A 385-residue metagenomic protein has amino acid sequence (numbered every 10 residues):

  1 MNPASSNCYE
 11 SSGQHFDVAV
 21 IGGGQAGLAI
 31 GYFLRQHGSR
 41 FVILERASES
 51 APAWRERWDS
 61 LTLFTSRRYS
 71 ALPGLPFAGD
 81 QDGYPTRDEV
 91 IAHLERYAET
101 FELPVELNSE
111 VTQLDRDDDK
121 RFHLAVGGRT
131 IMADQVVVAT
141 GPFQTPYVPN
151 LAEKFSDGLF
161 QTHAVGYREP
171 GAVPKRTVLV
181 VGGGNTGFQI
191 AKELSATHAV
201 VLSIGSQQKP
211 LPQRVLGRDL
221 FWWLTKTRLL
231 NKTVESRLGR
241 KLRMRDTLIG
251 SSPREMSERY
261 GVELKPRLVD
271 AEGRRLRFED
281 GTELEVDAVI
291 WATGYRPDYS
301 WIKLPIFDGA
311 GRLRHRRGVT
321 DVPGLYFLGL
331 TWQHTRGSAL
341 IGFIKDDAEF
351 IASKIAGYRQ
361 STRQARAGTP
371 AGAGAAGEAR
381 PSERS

Functional and structural regions predicted by a protein language model:
N2-A47, A51-A53, D82-S385: Flavin (primarily FAD) cofactor-binding/catalytic cores of flavoenzymes
E49-G74: Redox-cofactor-proximal catalytic regions of oxidoreductases
L72-P76, G329-T331: A short small-residue
P76-D82: A short acidic, helix-capping loop that chelates divalent metal ions and anchors anionic groups
